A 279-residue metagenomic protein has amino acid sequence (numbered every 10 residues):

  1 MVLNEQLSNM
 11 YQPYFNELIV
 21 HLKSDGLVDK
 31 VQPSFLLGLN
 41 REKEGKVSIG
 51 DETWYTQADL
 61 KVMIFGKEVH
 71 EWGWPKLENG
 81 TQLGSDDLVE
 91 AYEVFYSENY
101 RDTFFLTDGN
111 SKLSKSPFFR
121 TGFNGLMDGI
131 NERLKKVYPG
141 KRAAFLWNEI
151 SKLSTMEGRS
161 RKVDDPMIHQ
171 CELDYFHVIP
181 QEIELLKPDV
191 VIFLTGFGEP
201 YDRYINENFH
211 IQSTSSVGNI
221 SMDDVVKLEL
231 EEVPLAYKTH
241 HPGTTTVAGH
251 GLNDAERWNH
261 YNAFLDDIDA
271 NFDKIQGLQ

Functional and structural regions predicted by a protein language model:
M1-P13, V163-P180, E199-Q279: C-terminal capping/extension of enzyme domains
V2-L186, V190, G196: A polyanion-binding, active-site-adjacent surface
